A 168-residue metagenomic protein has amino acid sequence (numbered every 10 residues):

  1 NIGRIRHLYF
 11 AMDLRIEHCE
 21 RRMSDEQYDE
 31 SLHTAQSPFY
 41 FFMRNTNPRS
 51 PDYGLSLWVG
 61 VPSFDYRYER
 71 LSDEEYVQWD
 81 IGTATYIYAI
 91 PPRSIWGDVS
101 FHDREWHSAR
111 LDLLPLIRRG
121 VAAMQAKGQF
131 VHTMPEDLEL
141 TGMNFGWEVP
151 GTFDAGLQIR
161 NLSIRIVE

Functional and structural regions predicted by a protein language model:
N1-F10, M134: Extracellular/lumenal carbohydrate-interaction signature centered on repeated Trp-anchored short motifs
L8-Y9, I16-D112: Short helix-loop boundary/capping segments
A89-E168: Long, compositionally biased interface segments
